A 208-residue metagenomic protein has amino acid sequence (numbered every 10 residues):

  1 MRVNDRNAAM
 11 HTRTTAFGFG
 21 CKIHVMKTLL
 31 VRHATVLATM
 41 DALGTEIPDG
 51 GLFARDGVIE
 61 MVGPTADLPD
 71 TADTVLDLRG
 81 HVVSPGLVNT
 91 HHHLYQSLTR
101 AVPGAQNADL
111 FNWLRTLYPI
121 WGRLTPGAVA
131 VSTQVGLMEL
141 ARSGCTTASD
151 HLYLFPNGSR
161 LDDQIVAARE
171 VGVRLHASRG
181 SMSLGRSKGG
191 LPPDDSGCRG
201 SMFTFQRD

Functional and structural regions predicted by a protein language model:
F17-F19: Aromatic (phenylalanine/tyrosine) cluster motif
K22, R100-H151, P156-V173, D208: Alpha-helical scaffold segments that flank or form the walls of functional sites
K22-D70, V82: N-terminal metal-binding scaffold of metallo-dependent hydrolase/deaminase domains
L29-H33, P69-N112, Q134, M138-R142: Replace "His-x-His-based motif
V88-T90, A148-D150, L175-R179: Hydrophobic faces of well-ordered beta-strands that scaffold small-molecule active sites in alpha/beta enzyme cores
S159-D208: Metal-coordinating catalytic core of metallo-dependent amide/deamination hydrolases
